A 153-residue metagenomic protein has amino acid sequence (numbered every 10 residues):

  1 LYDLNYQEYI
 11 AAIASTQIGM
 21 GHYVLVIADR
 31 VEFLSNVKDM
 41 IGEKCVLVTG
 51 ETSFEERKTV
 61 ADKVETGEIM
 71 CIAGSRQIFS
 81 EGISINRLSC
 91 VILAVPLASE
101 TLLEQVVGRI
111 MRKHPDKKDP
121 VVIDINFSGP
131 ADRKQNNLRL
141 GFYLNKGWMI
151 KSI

Functional and structural regions predicted by a protein language model:
L1-D29, S35-D39: Conserved interdomain hinge at the start of the Helicase C-terminal
Y2-Y9, E56, A131, Q135: Soluble or luminal CAZymes and related metallo-dependent hydrolases
L25, S35-N36, G42-S80, L102: Conserved helicase ATPase core of P-loop NTP-dependent helicases/translocases
A28, T49, V95, D124-N126: Short beta-strand/turn micro-motifs composed of small residues that flank or help shape donor/cofactor-binding pockets
E32, I78-S80, P96-E100, M111-R112 (+1 more regions): Conserved nucleotide-binding/hydrolysis micro-motifs of P-loop NTPases
E43-K44, N86-C90, D116-V121, K146-M149: Short glycine-/polar-rich loops that comprise or flank the Walker A/P-loop and associated switch/sensor motifs
C90, A98-V122, N137-G141: Conserved SF2 helicase motif VI
M111-K113, F127-I153: Helicase-associated low-complexity regulatory tails and linkers flanking the ATPase motor
